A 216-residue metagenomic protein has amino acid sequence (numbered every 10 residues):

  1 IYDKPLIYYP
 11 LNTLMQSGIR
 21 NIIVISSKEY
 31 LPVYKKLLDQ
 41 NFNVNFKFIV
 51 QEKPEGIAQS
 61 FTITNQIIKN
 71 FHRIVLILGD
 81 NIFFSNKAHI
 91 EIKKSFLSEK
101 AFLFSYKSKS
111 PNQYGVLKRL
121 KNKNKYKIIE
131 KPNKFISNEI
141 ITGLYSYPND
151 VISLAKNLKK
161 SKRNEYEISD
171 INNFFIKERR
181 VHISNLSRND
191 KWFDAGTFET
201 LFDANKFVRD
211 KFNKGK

Functional and structural regions predicted by a protein language model:
K4-I90, T197: Conserved N-terminal catalytic core of the sugar/cofactor nucleotidyltransferase
R20, F71-R73, E99-K100, N149 (+1 more regions): Short coil/turn segments at beta-strand junctions that form active-site/ligand-binding loops
I23-V24, L76, A101-F104, I183: Structural beta-sheet core signal
K53-I57, S110-N112, K134-F135, D190-F193: A short acidic, often aromatic-flanked loop/helix-cap motif at beta-alpha or helix-coil junctions that lines enzyme
S85-N112: Conserved donor-nucleotide/metal-binding helix-loop-beta segment in metal-dependent transferases, i.e., the alpha-helix
K93, N124-K216: Catalytic-core segments of class I nucleotidyltransferases/pyrophosphorylases that form NMP-activated intermediates
L103-S105, V116, L144-S146: Conserved hydrophobic/aromatic beta-strand scaffold that supports enzyme active sites
L117-R119, I183: A structural signal for short hydrophobic beta-strand segments in well-ordered beta-sheet cores
